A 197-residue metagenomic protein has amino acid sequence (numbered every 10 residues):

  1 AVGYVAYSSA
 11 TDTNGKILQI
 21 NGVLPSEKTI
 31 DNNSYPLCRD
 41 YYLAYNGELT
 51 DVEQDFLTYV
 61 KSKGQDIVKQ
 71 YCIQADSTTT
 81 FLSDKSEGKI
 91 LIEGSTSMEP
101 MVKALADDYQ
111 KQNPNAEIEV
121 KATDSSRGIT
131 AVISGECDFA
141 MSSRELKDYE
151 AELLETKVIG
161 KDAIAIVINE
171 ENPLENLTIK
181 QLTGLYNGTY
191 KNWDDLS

Functional and structural regions predicted by a protein language model:
A1-S197: Exported/periplasmic ABC-transporter solute-binding proteins
